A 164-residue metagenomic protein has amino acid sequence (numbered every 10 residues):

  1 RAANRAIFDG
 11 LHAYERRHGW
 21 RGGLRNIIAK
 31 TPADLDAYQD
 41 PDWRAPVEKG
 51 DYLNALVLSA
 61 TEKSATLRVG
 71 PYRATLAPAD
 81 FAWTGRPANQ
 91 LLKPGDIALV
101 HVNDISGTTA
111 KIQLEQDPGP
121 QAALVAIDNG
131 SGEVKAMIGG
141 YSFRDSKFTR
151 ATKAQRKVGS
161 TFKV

Functional and structural regions predicted by a protein language model:
R1-V164: Extended, non-catalytic substrate-recognition/exosite surfaces adjacent to catalytic cores, especially in enzymes
